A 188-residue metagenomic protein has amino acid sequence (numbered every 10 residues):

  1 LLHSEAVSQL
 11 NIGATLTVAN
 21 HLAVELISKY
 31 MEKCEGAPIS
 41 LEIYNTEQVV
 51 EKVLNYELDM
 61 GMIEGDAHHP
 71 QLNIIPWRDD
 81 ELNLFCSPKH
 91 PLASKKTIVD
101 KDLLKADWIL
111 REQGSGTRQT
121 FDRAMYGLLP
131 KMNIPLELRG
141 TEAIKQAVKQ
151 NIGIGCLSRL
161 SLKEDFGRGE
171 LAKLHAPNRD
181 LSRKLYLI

Functional and structural regions predicted by a protein language model:
H3-S4, H69-I109: Flexible hinge/capping segments at coil-to-helix
V7-P70, L129, L138: Central regulatory/effector-binding core of bacterial HTH transcription factors
Q9-G13, G61, F85, I109 (+2 more regions): Short, well-ordered beta-strand segments
I12-L16, D107-Q113, H175: Short beta-strand->loop
N45, V99, R139-G140, S158: Short loop/turn segments at beta->alpha junctions
I63, S87, R111-E112, I134 (+1 more regions): Thr-Gly-centered strand-to-loop micro-motif
H69-P76, D80, K95-K96, E142-I188: Beta-alpha-beta core module
L92-A93, D100, A106-L128, R159: Secondary-structure junction motif
